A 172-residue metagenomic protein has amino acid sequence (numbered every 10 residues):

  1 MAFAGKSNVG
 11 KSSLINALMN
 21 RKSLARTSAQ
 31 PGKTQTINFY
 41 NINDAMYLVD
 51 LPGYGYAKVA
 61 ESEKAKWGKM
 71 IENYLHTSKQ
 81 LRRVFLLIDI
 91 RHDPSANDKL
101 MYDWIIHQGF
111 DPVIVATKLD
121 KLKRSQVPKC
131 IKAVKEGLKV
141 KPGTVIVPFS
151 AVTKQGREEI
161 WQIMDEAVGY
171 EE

Functional and structural regions predicted by a protein language model:
M1-S62, G169-E171: Conserved G1/Walker A P-loop phosphate-binding module
K11, D50, D89, D98 (+1 more regions): Acidic active-site catalytic centers that drive phospho-/nucleotidyl reactions and related ester hydrolyses
M19, E72-K79, I106, D120 (+4 more regions): Signal for well-folded cores of large energy- and translation-related assemblies
Y54-K64, R91, D120-K123: Flexible beta-alpha connector loops of hexameric P-loop NTPases
E63-R91, Y102-V115: Inter-motif core of Ras-like GTPase G domains
D93-Q108, V127-V134: Conserved catalytic-core segment of NTP-binding enzymes
K121-E172: Canonical P-loop GTPase G-domain recognition
